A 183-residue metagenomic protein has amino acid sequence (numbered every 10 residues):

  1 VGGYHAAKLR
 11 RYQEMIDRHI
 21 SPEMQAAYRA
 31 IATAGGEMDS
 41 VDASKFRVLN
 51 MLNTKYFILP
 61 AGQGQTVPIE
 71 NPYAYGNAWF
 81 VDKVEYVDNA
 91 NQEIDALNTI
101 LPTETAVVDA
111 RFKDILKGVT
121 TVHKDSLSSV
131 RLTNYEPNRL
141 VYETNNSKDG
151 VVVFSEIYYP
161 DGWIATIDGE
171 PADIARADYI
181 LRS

Functional and structural regions predicted by a protein language model:
V1-V48, E70-T120, P160, P171: Extracytoplasmic/lumenal acceptor-recognition loop(s) of multi-pass membrane glycoenzymes
N53-L59: Short, hydrophobic beta-strand segments that form beta-sheet elements in well-ordered domains
K55, G64, Y75, L101-S183: Active-site-proximal, structured, solvent-exposed surfaces of multi-pass membrane proteins that position macromolecular
V67: Flexible, acidic/glycine-enriched loop-and-adjacent beta/alpha segments that face the extracytoplasmic/periplasmic side
